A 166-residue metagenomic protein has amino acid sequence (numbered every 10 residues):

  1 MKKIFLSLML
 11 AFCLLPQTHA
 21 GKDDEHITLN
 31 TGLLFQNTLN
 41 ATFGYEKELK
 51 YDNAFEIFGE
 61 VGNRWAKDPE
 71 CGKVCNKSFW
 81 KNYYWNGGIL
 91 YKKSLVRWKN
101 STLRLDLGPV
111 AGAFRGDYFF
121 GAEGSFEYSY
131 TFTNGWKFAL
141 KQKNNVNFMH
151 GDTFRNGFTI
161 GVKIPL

Functional and structural regions predicted by a protein language model:
M1-D24, L166: Cleavable N-terminal export/targeting peptides
I4, G21-I27, L39, Y51-I57 (+4 more regions): Outer-envelope beta-barrel architecture signal
H19-P69, G161-P165: Short glycine/proline- and aromatic-enriched beta-strand/turn motifs that initiate or cap beta-hairpins
L29-L33, I57-N63, I89, L105-A111 (+1 more regions): Transmembrane beta-barrel strands of outer-membrane/channel proteins
L29-T42, K81-Y83, A111-A122, V146-R155: Solvent-exposed loop/turn segments connecting transmembrane beta-strands in outer-membrane beta-barrel proteins
G44-E46, G88-L95, S125-E127, T159-G161: Outer-membrane beta-barrel architecture
K47-Y51, K93-K99, R115, Y130-N134 (+1 more regions): Outer-membrane beta-barrel strand-turn architecture
G87, T153-L166: Outer-membrane beta-barrel "beta-signal"
